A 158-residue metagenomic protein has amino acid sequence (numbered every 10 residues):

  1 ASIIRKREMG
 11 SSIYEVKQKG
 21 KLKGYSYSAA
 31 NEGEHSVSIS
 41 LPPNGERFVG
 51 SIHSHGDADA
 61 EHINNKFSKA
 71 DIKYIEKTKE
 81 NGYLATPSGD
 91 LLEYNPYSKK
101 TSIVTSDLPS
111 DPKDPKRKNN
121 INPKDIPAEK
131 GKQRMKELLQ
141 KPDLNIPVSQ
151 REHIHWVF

Functional and structural regions predicted by a protein language model:
A1-R5: Short consensus segments that form the blades of beta-propeller domains, in both extracellular/periplasmic
R7-S11: Short glycine-rich loop/turn motifs
S12, K23-Y25, N81, L92: Intrinsically disordered, low-complexity segments enriched in small/polar residues
S12-K17, L84-T86: Short hydrophobic alpha-helical segments used for membrane anchoring or interfacial signaling
E15, A30, H53-G56: Acidic/polar N-terminal loop/beta-strand segments that form early-domain functional surfaces
V16-K19, H153: Intrinsic disorder/low-complexity segments enriched in polar/small residues
K19-K23, Y27-E46: Betabetaalpha-Me/HNH-type nuclease active-site subdomain
S36-F158: Active-site-proximal loop/helix of nucleotide/amide-processing enzymes and allied scaffolds
